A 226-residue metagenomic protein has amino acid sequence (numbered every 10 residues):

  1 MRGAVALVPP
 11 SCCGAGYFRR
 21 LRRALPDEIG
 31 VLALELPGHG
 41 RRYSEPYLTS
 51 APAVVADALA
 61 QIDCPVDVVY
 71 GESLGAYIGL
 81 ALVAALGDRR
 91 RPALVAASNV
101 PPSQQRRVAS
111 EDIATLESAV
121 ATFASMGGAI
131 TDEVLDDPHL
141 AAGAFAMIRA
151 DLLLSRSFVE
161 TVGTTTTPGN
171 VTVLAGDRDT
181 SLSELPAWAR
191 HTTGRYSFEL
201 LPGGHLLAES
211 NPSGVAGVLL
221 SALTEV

Functional and structural regions predicted by a protein language model:
G3-P65, P102-S103, A109-S118, F198-H205: Active-site catalytic motif of lipid deacylating hydrolases and related acyltransferases
V69-G71, A97: Short beta-strand immediately N-terminal to the catalytic nucleophile in serine-hydrolase-like folds
G71-G75, G79: Gly/Ala-rich beta-loop-alpha elbow adjacent to hydrolase catalytic centers
A84-T122, E160: Flexible "cap/lid" loop of the alpha/beta hydrolase fold
F145-T164: Active-site nucleophile elbow and catalytic-triad environment of alpha/beta-hydrolase enzymes
V173-A175: Short beta-strand/loop motif that positions the catalytic acidic residue of the alpha/beta-hydrolase fold
D177-S181, H205-L206: Acidic catalytic loop of the alpha/beta-hydrolase fold
G203-S213: Catalytic histidine-centered segment of alpha/beta-hydrolase-like enzymes
